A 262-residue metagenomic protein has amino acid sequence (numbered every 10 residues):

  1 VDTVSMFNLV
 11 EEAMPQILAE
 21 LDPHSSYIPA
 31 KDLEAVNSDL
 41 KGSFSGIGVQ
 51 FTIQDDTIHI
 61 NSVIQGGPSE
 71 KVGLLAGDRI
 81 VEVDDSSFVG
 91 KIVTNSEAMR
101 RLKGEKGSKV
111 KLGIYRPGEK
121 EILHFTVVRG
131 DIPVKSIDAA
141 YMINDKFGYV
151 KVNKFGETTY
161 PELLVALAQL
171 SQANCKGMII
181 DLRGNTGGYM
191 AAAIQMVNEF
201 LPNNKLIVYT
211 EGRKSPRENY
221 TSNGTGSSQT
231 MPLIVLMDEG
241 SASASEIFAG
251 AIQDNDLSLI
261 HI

Functional and structural regions predicted by a protein language model:
V1-D2, M6, P29, H59-S62 (+4 more regions): Cleft-lining beta-strand/loop regions that shape enzyme active-site pockets
V1-S25: N-terminal activation segment of mature serine protease catalytic domains
E12, H24-S62: PDZ/PDZ-like peptide-tail recognition elements
A13, I260-H261: Extended hydrophobic/Leu-rich segments
E20, D39, R101: Residues that form generic nucleotide/phosphate-binding pockets
L21, S43-S45, K106-S108: Short, basic and Ser/Thr-rich N-terminal targeting/leader segments
V81: Conserved catalytic/dimer-interface elements of ABC ATPase nucleotide-binding domains
